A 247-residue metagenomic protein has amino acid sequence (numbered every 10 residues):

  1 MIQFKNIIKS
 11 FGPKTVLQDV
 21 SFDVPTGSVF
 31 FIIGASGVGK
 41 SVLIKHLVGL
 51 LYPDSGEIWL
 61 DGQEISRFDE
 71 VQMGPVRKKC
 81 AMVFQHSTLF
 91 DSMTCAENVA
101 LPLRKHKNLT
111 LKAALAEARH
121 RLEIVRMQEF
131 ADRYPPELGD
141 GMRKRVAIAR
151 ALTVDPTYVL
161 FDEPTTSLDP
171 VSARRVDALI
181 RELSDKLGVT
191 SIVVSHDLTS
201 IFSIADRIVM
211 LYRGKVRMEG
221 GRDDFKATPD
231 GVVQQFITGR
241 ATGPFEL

Functional and structural regions predicted by a protein language model:
V48: Helix-to-loop junction immediately C-terminal to a conserved catalytic motif
Q63-E64, L111-F130: Conserved ABC ATPase "signature" region
R133-P136, V154: Conserved signature/switch motifs of ABC ATPase nucleotide-binding domains
V159-D162: Catalytic Walker B motif of ABC-type/P-loop ATPase nucleotide-binding domains
P170-S172: Helix N-cap at the start of a conserved alpha-helix in ABC-type nucleotide-binding domains
